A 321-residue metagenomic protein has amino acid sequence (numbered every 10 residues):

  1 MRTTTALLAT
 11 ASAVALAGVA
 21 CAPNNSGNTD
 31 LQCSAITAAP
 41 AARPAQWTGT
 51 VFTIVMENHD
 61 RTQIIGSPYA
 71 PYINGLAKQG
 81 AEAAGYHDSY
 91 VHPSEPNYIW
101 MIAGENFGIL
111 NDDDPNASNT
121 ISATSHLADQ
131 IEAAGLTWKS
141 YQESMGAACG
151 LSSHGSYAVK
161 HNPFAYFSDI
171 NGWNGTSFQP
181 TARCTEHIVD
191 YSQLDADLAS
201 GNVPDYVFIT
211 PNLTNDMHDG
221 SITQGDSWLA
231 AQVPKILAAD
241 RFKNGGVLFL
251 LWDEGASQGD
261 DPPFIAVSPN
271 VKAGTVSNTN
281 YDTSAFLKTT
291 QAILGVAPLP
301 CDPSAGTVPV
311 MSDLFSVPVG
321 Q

Functional and structural regions predicted by a protein language model:
M1-N25: Secretory targeting and sorting signals
P23-N24, N28-Q321: N-terminal pro-sequences and low-complexity stem/linker regions of secreted or lumenal proteins
